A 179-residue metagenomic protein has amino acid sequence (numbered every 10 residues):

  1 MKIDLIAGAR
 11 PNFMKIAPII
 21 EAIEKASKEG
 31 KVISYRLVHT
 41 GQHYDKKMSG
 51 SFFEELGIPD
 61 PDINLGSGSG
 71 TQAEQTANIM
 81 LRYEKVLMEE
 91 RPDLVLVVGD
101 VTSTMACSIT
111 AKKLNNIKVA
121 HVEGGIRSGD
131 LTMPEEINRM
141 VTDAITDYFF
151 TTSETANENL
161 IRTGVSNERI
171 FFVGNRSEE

Functional and structural regions predicted by a protein language model:
M1-H39: N-terminal subdomain of nucleotide-sugar transferases
K2, D93-L94: Structural motif
L5-A7, L37-H39, V97, H121 (+1 more regions): Structural beta-sheet core signal
K31-Q75: Conserved nucleotide-sugar phosphate-binding/catalytic loop shared by glycosyltransferases and other
Q72-D93: An amphipathic, basic-hydrophobic alpha-helix
L96-L114: An aromatic- and histidine-rich active-site surface loop
N116-E178: Active-site-proximal region of nucleotide-activated glycan assembly enzymes, centered on histidine/acidic-rich loops
